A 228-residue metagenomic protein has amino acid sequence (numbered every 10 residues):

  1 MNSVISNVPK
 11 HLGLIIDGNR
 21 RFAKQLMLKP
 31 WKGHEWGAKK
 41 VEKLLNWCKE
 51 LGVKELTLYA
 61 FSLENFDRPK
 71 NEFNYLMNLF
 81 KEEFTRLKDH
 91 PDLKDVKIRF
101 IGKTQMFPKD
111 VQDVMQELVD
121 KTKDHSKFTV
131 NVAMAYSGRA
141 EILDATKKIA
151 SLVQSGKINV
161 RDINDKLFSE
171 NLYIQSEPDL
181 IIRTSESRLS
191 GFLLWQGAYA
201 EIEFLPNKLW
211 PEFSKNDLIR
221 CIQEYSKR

Functional and structural regions predicted by a protein language model:
M1-R228: Flexible, compositionally biased loop and terminal segments
